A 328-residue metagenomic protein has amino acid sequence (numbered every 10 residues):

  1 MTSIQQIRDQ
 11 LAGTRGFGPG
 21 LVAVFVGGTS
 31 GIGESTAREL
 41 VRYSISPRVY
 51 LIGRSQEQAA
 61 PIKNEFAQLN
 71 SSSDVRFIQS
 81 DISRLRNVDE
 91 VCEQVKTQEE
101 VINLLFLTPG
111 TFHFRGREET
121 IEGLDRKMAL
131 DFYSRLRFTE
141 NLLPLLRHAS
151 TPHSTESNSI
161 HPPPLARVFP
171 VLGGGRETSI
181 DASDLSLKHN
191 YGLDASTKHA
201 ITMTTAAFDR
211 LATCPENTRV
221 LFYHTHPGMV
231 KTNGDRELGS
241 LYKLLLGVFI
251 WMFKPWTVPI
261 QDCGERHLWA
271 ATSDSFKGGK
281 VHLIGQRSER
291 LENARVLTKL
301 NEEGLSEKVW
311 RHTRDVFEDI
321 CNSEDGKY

Functional and structural regions predicted by a protein language model:
M1-S80, R84, E90, Q94-Q98 (+2 more regions): NAD(P)H-dependent oxidoreductase Rossmann-fold/reductase module
S83, R126-S134, H199: Glycine-rich NAD(P)-binding loop of the Rossmann-fold in SDR/ketoreductase-type enzymes
I102, L146-I180, N217-R219: Active-site loop of short-chain dehydrogenase/reductase
F106-R115: Conserved NAD(P)H cofactor-binding loop of Rossmann-fold oxidoreductase domains
P109, F169-L172, S183-S186: Active-site beta-alpha turn of Rossmann-fold NAD(P)-dependent dehydrogenases/reductases
F114-D131, H189: Short alpha-helical oligomerization interface
L130-H161, D209-T213: Amphipathic alpha-helical dimer-interface segment in Rossmann-like NAD(P)H-dependent oxidoreductases
